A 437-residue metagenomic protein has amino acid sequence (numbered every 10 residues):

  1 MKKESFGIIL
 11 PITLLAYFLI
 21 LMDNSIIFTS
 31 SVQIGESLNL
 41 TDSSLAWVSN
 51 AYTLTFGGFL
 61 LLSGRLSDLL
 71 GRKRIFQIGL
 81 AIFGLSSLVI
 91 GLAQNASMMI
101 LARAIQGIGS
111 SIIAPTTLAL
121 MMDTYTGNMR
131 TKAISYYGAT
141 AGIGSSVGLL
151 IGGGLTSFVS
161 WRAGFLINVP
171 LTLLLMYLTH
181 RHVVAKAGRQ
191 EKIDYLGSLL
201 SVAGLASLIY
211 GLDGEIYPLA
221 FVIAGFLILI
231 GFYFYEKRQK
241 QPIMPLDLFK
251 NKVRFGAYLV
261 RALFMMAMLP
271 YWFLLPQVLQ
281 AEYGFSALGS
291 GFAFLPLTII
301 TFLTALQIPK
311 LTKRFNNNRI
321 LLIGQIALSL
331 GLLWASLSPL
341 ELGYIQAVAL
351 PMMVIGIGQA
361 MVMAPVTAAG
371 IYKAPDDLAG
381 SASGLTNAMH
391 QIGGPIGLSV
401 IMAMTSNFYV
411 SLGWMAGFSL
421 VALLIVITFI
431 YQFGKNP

Functional and structural regions predicted by a protein language model:
F6-L15, I27-T29, P218, Q241-K435: 12-transmembrane solute porter fold
I8-T53, I113, W272-P276: Extracytoplasmic
F28, P115, Y136, A141-G153 (+4 more regions): Glycine/proline-centered helix-kink
I34-G35, L66-S67, I151-V159, L212 (+3 more regions): Interfacial helix-cap and linker-helix signal at transmembrane-aqueous boundaries of multi-pass secondary transporters
D42-S43, G127-Y137, A287, D376-L385: Loop-to-transmembrane helix entry/capping segments in MFS-fold secondary transporters and related SLC/MFSD carriers
N50-G64, A114-L118, L295-I308: Central cavity-lining transmembrane alpha-helices of secondary-active solute carriers, predominantly the Major
L60-L196: Helix-loop-helix hairpins in multi-pass membrane proteins, especially solute transporters
F158-V260, A293: Hydrophobic transmembrane-helix bundles of small-molecule transporters
